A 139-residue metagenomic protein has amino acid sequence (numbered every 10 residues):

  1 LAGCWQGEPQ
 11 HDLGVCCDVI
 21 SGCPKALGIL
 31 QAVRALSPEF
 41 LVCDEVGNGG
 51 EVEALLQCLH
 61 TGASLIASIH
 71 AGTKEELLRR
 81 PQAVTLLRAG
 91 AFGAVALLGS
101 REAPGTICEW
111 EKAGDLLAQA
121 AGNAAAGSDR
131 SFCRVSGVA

Functional and structural regions predicted by a protein language model:
L1-R34: P-loop NTPase switch/communication element
A2-W5, E75-L78, A103-I107: Switch/connector loops and helix/strand junctions flanking conserved nucleotide-binding motifs in nucleotide-processing
C4, C16-C17, C23, C43 (+3 more regions): Generic recognition of cysteine residues
V15-C17, A63-L65, R88-G90, L116-A121: Short, surface-exposed linear patches
D18-S21, A67, L97, E109: Structural signal for conserved beta-strand scaffold positions within catalytic alpha/beta enzyme cores
P24, T73, E109-K112: Short, solvent-exposed coil/turn linker segments
S37-P38, V42-A96, S100: Conserved P-loop NTPase nucleotide-binding/switch module
A94-A139: Conserved P-loop NTPase
